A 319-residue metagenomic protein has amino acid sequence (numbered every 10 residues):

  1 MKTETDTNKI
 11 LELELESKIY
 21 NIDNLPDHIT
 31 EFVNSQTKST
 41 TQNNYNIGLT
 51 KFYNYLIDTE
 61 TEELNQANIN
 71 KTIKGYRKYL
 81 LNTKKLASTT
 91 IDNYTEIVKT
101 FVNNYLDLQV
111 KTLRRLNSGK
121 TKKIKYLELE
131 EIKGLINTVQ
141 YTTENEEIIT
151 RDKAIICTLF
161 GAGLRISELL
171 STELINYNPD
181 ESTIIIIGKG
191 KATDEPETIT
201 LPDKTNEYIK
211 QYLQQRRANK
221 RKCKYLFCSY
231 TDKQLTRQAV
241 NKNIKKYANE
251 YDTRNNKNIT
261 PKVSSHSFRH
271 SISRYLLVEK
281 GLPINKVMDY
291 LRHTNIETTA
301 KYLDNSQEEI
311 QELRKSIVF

Functional and structural regions predicted by a protein language model:
M1-F319: Conserved catalytic core of the tyrosine transesterase superfamily
